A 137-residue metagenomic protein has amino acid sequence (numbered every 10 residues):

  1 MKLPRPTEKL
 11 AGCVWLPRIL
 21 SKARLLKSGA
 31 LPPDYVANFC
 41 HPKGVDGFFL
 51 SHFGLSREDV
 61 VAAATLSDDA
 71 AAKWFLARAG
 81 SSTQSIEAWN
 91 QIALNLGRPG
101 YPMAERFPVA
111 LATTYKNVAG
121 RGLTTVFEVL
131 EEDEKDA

Functional and structural regions predicted by a protein language model:
M1-N38, Q84, A88-A137: Polar/charged low-complexity regulatory segments
R5, K43, R78-G80: Alpha-helical interaction segments
S21, S28, S51, S56 (+2 more regions): Generic serine detector
D34-L76: Amphipathic alpha-helical packing elements
D68-L94: Charged interaction scaffolds used for protein-protein
